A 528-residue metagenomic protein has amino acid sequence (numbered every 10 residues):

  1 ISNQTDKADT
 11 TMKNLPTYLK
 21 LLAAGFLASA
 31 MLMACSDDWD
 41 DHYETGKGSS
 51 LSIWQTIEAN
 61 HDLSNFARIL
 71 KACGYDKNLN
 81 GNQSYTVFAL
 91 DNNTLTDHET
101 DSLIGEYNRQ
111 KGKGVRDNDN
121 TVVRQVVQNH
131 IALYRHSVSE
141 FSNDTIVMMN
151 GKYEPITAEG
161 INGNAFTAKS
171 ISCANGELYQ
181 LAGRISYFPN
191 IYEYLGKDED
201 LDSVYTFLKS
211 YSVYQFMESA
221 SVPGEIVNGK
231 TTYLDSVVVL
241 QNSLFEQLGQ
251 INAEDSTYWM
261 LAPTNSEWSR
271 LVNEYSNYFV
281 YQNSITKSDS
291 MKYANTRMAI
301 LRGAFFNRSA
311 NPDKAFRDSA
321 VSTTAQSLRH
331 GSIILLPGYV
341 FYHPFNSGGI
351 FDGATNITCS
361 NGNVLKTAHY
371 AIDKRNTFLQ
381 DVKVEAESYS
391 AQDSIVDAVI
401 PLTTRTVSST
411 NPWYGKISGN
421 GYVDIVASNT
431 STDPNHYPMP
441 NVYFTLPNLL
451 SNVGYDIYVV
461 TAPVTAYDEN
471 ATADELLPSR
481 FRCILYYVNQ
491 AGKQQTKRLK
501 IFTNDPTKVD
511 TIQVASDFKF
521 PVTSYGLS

Functional and structural regions predicted by a protein language model:
I1-I53: Bacterial Sec-dependent N-terminal signal peptides
A34-S528: Mature, structured domains of secreted/extracytosolic soluble proteins
